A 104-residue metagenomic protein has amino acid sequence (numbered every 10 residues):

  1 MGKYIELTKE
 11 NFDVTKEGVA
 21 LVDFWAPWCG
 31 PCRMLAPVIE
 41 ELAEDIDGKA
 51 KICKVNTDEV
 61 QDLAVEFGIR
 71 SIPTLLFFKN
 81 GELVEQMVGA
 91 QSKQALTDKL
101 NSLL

Functional and structural regions predicted by a protein language model:
M1-K51, D58-L104: Proteins that catalyze or organize thiol-disulfide redox chemistry and the adjacent proteostasis machinery handling
